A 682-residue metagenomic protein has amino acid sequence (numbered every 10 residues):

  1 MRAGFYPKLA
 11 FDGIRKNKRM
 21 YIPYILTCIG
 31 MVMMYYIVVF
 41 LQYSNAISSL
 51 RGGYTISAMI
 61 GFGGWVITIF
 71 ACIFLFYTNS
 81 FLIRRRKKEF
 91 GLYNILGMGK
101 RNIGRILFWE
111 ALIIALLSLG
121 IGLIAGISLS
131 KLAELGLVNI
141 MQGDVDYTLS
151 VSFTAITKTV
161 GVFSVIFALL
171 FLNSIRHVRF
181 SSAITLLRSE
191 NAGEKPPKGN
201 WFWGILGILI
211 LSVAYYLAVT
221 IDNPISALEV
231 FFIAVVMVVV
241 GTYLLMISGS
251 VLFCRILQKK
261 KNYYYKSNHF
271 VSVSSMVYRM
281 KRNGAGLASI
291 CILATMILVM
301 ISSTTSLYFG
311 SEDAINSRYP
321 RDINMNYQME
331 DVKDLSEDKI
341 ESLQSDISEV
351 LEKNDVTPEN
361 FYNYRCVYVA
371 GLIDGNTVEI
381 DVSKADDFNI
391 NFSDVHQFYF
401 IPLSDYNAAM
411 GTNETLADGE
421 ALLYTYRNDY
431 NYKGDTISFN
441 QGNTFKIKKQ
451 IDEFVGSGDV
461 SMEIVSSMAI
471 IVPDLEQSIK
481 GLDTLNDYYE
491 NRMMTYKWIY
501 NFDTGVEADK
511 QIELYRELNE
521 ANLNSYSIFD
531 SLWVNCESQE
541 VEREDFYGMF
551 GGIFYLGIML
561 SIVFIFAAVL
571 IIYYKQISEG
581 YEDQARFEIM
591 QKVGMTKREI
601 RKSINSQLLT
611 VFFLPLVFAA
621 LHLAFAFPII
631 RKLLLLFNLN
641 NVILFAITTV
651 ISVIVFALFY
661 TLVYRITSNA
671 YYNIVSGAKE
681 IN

Functional and structural regions predicted by a protein language model:
R2-K8, F180-E194, Y581-E582, Y672-N682: Short cytosolic juxtamembrane segments of multi-pass membrane proteins
Y6-N17, S272-R279: A short amphipathic helical element positioned immediately N-terminal to and/or at the very start of a transmembrane
R19-A46, T55-G91, A111-A125, V239 (+4 more regions): Hydrophobic alpha-helical transmembrane segments of multi-pass inner-membrane transport and secretion
I22-C28, M33-I37, G161-I166, F171 (+5 more regions): Alpha-helical transmembrane segments, especially those used as permease/efflux helices and single-pass anchors
G30-S44, Y77-F81, K88, I114-G143 (+5 more regions): Small-residue-rich transmembrane alpha-helices
Y77, R85, H177, N223 (+4 more regions): Juxtamembrane interface at the cytosolic side of transmembrane helices
A314-F566: Basic-flanked hydrophobic alpha-helices used for secretion and membrane insertion
